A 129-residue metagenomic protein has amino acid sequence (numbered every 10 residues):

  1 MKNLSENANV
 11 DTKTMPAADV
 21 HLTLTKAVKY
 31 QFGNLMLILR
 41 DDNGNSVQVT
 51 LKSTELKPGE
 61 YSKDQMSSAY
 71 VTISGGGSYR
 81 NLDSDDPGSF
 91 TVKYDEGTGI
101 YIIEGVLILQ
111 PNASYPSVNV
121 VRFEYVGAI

Functional and structural regions predicted by a protein language model:
M1-I129: An extracellular/secretory-lumen and virion-surface interaction module
